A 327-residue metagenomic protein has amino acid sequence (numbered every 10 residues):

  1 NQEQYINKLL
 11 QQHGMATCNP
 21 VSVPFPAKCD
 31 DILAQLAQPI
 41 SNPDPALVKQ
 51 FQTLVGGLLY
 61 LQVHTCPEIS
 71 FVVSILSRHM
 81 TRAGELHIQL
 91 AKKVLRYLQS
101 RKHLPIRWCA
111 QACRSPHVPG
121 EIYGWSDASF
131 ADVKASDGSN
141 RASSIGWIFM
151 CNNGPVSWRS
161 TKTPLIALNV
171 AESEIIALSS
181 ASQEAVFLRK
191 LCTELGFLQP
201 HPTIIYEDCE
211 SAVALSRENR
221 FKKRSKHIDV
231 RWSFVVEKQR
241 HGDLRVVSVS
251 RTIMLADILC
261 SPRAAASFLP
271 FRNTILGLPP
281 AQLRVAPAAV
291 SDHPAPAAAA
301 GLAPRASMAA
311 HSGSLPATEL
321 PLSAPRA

Functional and structural regions predicted by a protein language model:
E3-A327: Divalent metal-binding acidic/histidine catalytic loops
